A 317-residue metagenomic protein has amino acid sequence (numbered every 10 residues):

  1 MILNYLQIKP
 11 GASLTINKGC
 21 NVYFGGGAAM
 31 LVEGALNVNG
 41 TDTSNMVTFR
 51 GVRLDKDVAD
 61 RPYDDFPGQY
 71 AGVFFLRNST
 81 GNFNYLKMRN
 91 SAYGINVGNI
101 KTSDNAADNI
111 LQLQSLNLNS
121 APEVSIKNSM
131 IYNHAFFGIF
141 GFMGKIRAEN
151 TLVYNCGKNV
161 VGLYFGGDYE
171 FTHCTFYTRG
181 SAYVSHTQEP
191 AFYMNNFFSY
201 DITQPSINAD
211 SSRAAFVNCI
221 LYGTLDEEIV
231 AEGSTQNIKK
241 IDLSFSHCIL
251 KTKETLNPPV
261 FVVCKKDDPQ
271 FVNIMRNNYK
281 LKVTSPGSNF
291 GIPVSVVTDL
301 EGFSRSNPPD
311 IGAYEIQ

Functional and structural regions predicted by a protein language model:
M1-R276, S288-L300, Y314-I316: Beta-strand/loop edge motif enriched in small/polar residues
Y279-L281: Short, tryptophan-glycine- and acidic/Ser/Thr-enriched carbohydrate-recognition patches
S304, P309-Q317: A recurrent domain-boundary module in secreted/ectodomain proteins
